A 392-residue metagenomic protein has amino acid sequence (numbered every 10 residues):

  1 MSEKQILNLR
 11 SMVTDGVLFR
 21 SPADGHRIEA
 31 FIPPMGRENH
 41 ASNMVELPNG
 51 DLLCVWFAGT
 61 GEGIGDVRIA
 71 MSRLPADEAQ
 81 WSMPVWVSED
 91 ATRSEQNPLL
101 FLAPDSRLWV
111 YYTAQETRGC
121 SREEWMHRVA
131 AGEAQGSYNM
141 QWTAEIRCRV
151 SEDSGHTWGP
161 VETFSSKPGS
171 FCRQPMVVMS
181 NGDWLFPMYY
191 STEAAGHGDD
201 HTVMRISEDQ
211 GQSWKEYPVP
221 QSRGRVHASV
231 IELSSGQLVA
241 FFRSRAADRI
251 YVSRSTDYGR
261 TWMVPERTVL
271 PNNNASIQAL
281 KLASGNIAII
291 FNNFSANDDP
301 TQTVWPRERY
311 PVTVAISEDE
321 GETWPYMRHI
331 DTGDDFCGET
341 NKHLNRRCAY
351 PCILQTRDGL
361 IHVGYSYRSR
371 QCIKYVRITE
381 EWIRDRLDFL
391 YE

Functional and structural regions predicted by a protein language model:
S2-E392: Asp-box/BNR beta-propeller blade signature and adjacent active/binding-site loops in extracellular glycan-interacting
